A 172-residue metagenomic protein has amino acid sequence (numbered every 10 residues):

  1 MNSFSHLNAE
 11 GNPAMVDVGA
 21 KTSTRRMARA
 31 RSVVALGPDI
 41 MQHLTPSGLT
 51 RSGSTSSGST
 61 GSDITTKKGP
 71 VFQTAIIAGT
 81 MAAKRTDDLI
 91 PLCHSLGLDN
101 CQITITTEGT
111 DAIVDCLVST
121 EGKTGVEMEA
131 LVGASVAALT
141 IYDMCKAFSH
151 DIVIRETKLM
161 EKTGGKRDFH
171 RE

Functional and structural regions predicted by a protein language model:
M1-R51, G61-E172: C-terminal binding/interaction regions
